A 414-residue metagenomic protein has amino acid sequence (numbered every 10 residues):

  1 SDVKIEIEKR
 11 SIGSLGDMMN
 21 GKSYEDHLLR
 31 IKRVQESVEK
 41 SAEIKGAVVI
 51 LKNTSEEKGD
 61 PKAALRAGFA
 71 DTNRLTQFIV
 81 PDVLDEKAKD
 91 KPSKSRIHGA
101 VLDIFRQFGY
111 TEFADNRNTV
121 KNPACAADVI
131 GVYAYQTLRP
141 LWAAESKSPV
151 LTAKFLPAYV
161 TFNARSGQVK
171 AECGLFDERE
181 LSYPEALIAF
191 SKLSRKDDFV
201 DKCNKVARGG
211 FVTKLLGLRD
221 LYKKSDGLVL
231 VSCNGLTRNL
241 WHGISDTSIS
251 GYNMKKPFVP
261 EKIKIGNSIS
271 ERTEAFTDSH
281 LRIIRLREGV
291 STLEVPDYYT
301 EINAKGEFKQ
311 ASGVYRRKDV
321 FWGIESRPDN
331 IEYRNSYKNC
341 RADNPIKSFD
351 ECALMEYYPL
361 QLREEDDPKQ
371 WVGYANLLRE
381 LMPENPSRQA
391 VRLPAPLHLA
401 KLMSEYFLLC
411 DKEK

Functional and structural regions predicted by a protein language model:
S1-K414: Long, contiguous domain-sized segments
